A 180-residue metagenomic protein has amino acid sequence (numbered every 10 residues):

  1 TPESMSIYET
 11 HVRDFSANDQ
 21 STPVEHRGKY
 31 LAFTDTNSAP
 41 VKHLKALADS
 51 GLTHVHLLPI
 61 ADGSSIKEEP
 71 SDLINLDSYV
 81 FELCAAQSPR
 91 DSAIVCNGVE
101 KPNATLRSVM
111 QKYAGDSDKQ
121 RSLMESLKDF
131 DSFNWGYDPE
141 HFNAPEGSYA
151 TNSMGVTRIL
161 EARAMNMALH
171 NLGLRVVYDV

Functional and structural regions predicted by a protein language model:
T1-N152: N-terminal structural segment of carbohydrate-active enzymes
Y149-V180: Hydrophobic, well-ordered secondary-structure scaffolds
